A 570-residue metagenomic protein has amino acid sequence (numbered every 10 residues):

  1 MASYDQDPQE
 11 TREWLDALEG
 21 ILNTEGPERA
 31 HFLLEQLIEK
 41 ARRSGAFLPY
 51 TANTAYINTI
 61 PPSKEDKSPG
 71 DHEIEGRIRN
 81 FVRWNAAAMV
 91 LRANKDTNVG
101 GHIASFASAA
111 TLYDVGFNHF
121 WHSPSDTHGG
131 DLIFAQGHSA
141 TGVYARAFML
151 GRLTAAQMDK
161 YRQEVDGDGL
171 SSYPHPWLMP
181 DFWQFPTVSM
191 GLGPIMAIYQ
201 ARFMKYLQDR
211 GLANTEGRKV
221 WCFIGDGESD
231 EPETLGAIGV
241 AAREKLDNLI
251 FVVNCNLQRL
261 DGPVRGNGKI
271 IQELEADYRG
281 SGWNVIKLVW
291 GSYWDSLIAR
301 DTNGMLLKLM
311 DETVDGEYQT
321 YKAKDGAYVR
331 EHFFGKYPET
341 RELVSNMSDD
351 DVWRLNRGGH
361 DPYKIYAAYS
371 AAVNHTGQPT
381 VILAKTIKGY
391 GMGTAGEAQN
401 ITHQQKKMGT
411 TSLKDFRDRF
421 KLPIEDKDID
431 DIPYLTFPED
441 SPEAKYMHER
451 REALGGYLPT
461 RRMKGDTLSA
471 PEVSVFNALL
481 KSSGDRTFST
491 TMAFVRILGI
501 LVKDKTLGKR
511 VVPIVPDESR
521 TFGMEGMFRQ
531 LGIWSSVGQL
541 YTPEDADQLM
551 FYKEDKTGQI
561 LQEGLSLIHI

Functional and structural regions predicted by a protein language model:
A2-L150, F416, T490-L501, V515: N-terminal amphipathic, basic-rich helices that act as targeting or association modules
P69-V82, A86-D96, H102-E244, N267-G268 (+3 more regions): Cofactor-binding active-site loop characterized by glycine-rich and histidine/acidic residues
D131, R218-W221, L249, Q378-T386 (+2 more regions): Generic beta-sheet signal
I133-Q136, N248-N256: Short internal beta-strands
A140-G142, S229-E231, L257-D261, Y293-L297 (+4 more regions): Flexible loop/turn segments at secondary-structure boundaries
C255-S482: Long, well-ordered, tryptophan-enriched scaffold segments
S474, L479-T542: Segments forming glycine/polar-rich beta-alpha architectures that bind adenosine-containing cofactors
I568-I570: Conserved small/polar residues in nucleotide/adenosyl-binding loops
